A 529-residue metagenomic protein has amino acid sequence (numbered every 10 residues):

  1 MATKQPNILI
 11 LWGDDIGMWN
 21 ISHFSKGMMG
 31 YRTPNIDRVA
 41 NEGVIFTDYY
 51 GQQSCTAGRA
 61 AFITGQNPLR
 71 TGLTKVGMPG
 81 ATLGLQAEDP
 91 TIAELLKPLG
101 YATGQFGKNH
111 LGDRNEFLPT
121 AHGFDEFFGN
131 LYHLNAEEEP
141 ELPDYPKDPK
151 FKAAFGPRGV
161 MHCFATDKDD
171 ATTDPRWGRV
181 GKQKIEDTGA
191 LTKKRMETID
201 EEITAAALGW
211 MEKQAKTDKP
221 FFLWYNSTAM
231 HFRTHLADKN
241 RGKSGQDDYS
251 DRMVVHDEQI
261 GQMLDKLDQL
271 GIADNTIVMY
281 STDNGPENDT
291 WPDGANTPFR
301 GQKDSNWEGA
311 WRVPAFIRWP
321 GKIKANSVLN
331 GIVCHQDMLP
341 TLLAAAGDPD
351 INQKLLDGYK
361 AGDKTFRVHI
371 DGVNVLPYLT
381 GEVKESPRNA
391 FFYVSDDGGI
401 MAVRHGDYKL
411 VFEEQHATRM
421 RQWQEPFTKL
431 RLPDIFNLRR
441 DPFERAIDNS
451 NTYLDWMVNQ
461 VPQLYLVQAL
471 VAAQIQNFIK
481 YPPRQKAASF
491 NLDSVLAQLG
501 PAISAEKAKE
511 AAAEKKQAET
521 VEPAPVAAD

Functional and structural regions predicted by a protein language model:
M1-T428, P433, L438, P442-E444 (+2 more regions): Formylglycine-dependent sulfatase
